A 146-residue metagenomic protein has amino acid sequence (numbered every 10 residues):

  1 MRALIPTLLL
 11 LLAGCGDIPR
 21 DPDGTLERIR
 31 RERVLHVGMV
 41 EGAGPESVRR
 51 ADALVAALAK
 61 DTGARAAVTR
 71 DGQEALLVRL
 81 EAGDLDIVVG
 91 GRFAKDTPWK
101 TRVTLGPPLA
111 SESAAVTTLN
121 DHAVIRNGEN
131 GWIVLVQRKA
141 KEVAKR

Functional and structural regions predicted by a protein language model:
R2-A66, L109-H122, R126-R146: N-terminal hydrophobic or amphipathic helices and topogenic motifs
D52, R70-N130: Acidic, polar ligand-binding/catalytic clefts
